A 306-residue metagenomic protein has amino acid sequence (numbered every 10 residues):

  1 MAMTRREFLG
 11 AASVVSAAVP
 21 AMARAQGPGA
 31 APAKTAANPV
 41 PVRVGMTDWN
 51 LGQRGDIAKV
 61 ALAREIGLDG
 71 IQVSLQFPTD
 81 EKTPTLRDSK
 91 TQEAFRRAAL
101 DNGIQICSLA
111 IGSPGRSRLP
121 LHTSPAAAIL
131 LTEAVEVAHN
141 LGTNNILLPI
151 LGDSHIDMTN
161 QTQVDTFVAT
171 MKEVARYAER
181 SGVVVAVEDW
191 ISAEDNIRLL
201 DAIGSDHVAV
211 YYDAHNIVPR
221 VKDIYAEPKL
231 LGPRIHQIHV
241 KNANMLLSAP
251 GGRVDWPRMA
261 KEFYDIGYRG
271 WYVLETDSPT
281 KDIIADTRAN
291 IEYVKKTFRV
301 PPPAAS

Functional and structural regions predicted by a protein language model:
A2-R43, G52-D69, A193-V208, Y212-S306: Histidine-acidic metal/acid-base catalytic patches
M3, R54, R87-K90, H122 (+2 more regions): Short coil/turn linker and secondary-structure boundary residues
A12-M22, P32-A36, A58-V60, R64 (+5 more regions): Active-site acidic/histidine proton-transfer and metal-coordination neighborhood in alpha/beta enzyme cores
M46-N50, V73-L75, S108-S113, L148-I150 (+4 more regions): A cross-domain feature marking catalytic cores of carbohydrate-active enzymes and several ubiquitous metabolic/repair
D48-G52, F77-P84, G112-S117, D153 (+3 more regions): Short histidine/acidic/glycine/proline-rich micro-motifs that form metal- and phosphate-coordinating active-site loops
S74-R96, L151-I156: Glycine-rich, proline-tolerant flexible connector loops at the mouths of alpha/beta enzymes
T91, L130, F167-T170, D255 (+1 more regions): Hydrophobic alpha-helical membrane-association signature
